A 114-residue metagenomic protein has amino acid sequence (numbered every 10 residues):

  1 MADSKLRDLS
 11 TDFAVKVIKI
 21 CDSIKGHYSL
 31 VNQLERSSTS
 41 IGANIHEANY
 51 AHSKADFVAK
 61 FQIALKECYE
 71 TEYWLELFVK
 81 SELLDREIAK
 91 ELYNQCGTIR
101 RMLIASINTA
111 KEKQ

Functional and structural regions predicted by a protein language model:
M1-Q114: Amphipathic alpha-helical assembly/interaction segments
